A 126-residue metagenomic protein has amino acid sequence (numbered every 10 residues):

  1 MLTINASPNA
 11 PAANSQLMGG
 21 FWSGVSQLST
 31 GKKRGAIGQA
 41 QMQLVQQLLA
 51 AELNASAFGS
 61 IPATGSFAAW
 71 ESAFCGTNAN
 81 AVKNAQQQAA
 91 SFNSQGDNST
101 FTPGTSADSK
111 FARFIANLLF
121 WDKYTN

Functional and structural regions predicted by a protein language model:
M1-N126: Soluble extracellular-acting proteins and domains
